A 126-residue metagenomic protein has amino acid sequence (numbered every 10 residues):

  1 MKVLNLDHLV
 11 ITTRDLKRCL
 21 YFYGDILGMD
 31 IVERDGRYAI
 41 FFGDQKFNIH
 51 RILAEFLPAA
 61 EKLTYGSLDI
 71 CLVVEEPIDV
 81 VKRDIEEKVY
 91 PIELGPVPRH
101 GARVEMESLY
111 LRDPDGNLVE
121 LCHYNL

Functional and structural regions predicted by a protein language model:
M1-K17, L68-I70, N125-L126: N-terminal beta-strand motif that seeds the catalytic metal site of vicinal oxygen chelate
I11-L53: Core segments of cupin and vicinal oxygen chelate
L16, I70-D115: Vicinal oxygen chelate
D30-G36, V97-R99, L126: Conserved catalytic-core motifs of GNAT/GCN5-like acyltransferases
A59-L68: Helix-adjacent hinge/juxtasegments
